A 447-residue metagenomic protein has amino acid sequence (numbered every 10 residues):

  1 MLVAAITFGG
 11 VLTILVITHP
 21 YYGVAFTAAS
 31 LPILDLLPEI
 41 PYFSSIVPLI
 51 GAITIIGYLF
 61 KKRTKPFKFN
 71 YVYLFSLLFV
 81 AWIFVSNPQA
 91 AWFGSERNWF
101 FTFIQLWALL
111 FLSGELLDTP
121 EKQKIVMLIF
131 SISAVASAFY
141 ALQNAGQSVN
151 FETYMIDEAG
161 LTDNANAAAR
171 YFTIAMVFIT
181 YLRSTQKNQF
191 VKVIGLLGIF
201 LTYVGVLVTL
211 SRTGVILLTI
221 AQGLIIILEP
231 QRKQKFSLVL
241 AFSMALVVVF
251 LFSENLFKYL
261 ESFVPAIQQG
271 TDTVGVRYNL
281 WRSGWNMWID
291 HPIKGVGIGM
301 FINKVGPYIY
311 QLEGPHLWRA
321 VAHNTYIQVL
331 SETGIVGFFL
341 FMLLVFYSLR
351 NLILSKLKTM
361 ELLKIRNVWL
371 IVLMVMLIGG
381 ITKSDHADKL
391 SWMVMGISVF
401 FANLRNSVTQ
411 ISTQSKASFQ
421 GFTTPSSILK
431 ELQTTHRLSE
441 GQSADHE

Functional and structural regions predicted by a protein language model:
M1-L2, I40-P48, N98-W99, G160-A175 (+3 more regions): Membrane-interface micro-motifs in multi-pass membrane enzymes
T7-T13, T54, L77-N87, F101-A108 (+8 more regions): Alpha-helical transmembrane segments of multi-pass inner-membrane proteins
L12-W99, I104, V249-F250, M376-L377 (+2 more regions): N-terminal hydrophobic segments of proteins, predominantly signal-anchor/transmembrane helices of inner/organellar
I14, I53, L240, L344-Y347 (+3 more regions): Transmembrane alpha-helices of multi-pass inner-membrane enzymes
L15-I17, F60-Y71, E115-V126, T185-V191 (+2 more regions): Membrane-interface helix-boundary motifs at transmembrane edges
F139, V204, V208, E229-Q269 (+3 more regions): A membrane-periplasm/extracellular boundary helix in multi-pass inner-membrane enzymes that assemble envelope glycans
V149-A159, Q268-R282, N286, D290 (+1 more regions): Long extracytoplasmic/lumenal interhelical loops at the membrane interface of multi-pass membrane proteins
G334-F346: Hydrophobic alpha-helical transmembrane segments
